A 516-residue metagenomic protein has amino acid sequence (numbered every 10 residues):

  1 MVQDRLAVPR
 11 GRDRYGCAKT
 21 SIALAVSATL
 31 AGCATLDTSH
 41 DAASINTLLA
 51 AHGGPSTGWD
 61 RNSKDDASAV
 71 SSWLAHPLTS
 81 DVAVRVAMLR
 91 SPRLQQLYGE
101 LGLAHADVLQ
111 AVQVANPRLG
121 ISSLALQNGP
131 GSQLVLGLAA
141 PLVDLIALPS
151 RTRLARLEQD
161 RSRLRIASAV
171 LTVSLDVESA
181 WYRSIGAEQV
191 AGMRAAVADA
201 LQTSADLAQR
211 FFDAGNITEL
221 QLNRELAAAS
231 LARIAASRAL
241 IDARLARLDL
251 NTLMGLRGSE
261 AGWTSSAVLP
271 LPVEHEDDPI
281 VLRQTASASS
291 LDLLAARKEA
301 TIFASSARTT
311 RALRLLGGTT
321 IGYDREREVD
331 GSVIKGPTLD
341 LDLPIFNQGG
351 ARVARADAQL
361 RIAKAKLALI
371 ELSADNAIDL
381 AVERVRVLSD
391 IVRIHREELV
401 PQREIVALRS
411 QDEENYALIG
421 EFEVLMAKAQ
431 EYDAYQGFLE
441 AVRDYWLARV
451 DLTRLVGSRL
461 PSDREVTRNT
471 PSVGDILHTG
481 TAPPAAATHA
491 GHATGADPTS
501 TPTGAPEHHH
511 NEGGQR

Functional and structural regions predicted by a protein language model:
V2-G11, Y15-L89, L240-T285, D451-R516: Terminal intrinsically disordered/low-complexity segments used for targeting and assembly
A34, L148-S150, L157, L164-T285 (+3 more regions): Periplasmic alpha-helical coiled-coil/stalk elements that build and connect Gram-negative outer-membrane
A34-T57, R85-D144, R247-L256, R283-A351 (+6 more regions): A small-residue-enriched
S80-A83, R90, L97, P141 (+23 more regions): Amphipathic alpha-helical coiled-coil segments and their boundaries
V84, A139, D206-R210, R283 (+1 more regions): Amphipathic alpha-helical segments within well-ordered protein domains
R93, E100, D107, R151 (+25 more regions): Charged, solvent-exposed faces of alpha-helical coiled-coils
H105, V112, L119, V170 (+23 more regions): Coiled-coil heptad-register positions
L231-G258, K366, V400-P461, P484-A490: Short segments within alpha-helical structural elements
